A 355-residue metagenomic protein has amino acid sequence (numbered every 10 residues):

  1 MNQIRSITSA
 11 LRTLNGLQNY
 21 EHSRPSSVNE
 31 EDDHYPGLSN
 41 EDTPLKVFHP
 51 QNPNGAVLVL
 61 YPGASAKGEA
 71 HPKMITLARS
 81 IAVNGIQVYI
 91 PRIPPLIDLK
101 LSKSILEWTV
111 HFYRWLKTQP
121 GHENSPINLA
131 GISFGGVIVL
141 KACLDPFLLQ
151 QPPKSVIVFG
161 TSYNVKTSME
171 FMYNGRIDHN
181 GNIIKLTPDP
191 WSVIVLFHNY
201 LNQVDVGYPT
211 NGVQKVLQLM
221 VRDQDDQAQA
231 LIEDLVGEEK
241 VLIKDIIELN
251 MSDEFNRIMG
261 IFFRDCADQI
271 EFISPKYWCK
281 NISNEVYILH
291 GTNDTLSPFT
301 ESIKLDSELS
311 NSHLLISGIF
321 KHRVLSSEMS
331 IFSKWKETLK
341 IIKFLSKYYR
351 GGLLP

Functional and structural regions predicted by a protein language model:
Q3-A56: N-terminal cap/lid segment of alpha/beta-hydrolase-fold proteins
H49-N84, I90-I93: Short, surface-exposed "cap/lid" segments of acyl-processing enzymes
A70-L77, R92-N128, I138, C143-P146: Catalytic nucleophile-loop/oxyanion-hole region of alpha/beta-hydrolase and closely related hydrolase-like folds
L144-G237: Alpha/beta-hydrolase-fold enzymes
I270-E271, T295-E301: Conserved alpha/beta-hydrolase "acid-adjacent" motif
I282, I288-H290, D294: Short beta-strand/loop motif that positions the catalytic acidic residue of the alpha/beta-hydrolase fold
L309-L325: Catalytic histidine neighborhood in serine/cysteine hydrolases with alpha/beta-hydrolase-type architecture
L325-P355: Catalytic active-site module of serine/aspartate enzymes centered on a nucleophile-bearing elbow/loop
